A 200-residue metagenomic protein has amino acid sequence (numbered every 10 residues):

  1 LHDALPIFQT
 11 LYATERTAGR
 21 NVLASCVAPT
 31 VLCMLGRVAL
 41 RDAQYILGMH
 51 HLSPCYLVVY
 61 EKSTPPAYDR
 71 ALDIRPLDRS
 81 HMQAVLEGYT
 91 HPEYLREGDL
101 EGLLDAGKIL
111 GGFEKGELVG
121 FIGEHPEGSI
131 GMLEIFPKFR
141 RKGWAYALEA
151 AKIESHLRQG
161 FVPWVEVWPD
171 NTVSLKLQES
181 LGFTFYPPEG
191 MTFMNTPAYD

Functional and structural regions predicted by a protein language model:
D3-L5: Short, small-residue-biased leader/transition segments that mark boundaries at the very start of proteins
I7-G19, L133-R141, V167: A short, internal acetyl-CoA/4′-phosphopantetheine-binding micro-motif in the GNAT/acyltransferase core
T17-A24, R141-S155, L175-S180: Conserved acetyl-CoA-binding loop-helix of GNAT-fold acetyltransferases
C26-R37, H156-W168: Conserved GNAT acetyl-CoA-binding A-motif
V38-M49, Y146, P169-P187: Conserved active-site alpha-helix within GNAT-family acetyltransferase domains
H50-E61, E166, T184-D200: Conserved catalytic-core motifs of GNAT/GCN5-like acyltransferases
K62-R96: Short amphipathic alpha-helix that is part of the acyltransferase structural core
E97-K138: A conserved beta-strand-loop-helix scaffold within acyl/acetyltransferase catalytic domains
